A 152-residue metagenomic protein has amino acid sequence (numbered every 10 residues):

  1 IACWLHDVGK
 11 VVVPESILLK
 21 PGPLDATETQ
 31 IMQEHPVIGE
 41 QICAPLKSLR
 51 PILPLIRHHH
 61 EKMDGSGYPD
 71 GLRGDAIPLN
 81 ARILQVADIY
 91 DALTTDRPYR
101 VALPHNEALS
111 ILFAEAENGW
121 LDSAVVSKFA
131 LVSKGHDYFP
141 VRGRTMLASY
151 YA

Functional and structural regions predicted by a protein language model:
I1-A152: Metal-dependent catalytic cores of enzymes that make or break cyclic nucleotides and related phosphoester linkages
